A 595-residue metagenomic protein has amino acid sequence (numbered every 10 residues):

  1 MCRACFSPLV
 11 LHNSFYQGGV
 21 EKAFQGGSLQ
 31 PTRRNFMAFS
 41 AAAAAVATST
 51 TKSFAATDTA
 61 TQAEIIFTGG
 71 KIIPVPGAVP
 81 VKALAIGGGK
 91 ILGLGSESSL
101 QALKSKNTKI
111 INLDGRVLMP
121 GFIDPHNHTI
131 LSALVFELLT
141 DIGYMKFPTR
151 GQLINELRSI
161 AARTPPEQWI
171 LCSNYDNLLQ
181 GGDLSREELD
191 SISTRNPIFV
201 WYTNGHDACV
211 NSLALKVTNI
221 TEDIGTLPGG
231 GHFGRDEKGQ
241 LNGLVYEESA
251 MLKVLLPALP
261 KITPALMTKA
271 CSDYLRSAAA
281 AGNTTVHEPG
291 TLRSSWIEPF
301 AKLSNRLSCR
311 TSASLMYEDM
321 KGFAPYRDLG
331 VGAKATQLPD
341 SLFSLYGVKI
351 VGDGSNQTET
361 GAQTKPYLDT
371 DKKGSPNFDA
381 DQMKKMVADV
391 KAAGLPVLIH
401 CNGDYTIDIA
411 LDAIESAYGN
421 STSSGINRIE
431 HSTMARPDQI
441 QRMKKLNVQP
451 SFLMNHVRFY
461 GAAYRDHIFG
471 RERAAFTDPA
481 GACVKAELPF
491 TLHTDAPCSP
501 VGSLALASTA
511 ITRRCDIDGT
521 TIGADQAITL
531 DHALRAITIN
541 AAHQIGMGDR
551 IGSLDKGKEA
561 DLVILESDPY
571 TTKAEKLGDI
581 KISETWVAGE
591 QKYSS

Functional and structural regions predicted by a protein language model:
M1-T32, A42: N-terminal secretory signal peptides
Q30-A38, A44-A60: N-terminal twin-arginine translocation
F39, Q62-T68, I73-D328, Y346 (+5 more regions): Divalent metal-binding segments
P74-G77, D340-S341, H543, A574-K576: Short loop/turn motifs at secondary-structure junctions and domain boundaries
H287, S451-F452: Conserved beta-strand positions in the central sheet of alpha/beta enzyme cores
L303-C309, Q337-L338, A417-S424: Short helix-capping segments at alpha-helix termini
R310-S341, R428-S432, R471-K485: Phosphate/diphosphate-binding loops
V387-L398, Y405-N427, H431-S432, P437-Q441 (+4 more regions): His/Asp/Glu-enriched, well-ordered alpha-helical/loop segment that forms or immediately abuts the divalent-metal
